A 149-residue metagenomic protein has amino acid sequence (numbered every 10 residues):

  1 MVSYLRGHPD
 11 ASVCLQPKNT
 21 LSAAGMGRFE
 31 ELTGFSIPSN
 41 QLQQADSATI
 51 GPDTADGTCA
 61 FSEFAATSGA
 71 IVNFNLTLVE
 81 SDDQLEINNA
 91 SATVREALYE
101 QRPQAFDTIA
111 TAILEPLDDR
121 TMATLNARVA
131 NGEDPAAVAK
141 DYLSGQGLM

Functional and structural regions predicted by a protein language model:
M1-S47, G51, R120, E133-A137: Bilobed "Venus flytrap"/periplasmic-binding protein-like clamshell domains and structurally analogous long
V2-Y4, L21-A24, Q104-L148: Ligand-binding clefts/hinges and TM-proximal coupling segments of bilobed small-molecule sensing domains
R6-G7, L85-E86, Q104: Extracellular/periplasmic catalytic domains that process cell-envelope and extracellular macromolecules
Q16, F61-G69, R95-E96: Beta->alpha turn/N-cap motifs
T49-D53, C59-A60, F64: A contiguous pocket-lining binding segment that forms or flanks enzyme active sites
D56-F61, A70-Q84: Ligand-binding "clamshell"
A60, E86-A90, F106: A short pocket-lining beta-strand/turn micro-motif at the edge of beta-sheets
N88-P103: A bilobed periplasmic-binding-protein/Venus flytrap-type ligand-binding module shared by bacterial periplasmic
